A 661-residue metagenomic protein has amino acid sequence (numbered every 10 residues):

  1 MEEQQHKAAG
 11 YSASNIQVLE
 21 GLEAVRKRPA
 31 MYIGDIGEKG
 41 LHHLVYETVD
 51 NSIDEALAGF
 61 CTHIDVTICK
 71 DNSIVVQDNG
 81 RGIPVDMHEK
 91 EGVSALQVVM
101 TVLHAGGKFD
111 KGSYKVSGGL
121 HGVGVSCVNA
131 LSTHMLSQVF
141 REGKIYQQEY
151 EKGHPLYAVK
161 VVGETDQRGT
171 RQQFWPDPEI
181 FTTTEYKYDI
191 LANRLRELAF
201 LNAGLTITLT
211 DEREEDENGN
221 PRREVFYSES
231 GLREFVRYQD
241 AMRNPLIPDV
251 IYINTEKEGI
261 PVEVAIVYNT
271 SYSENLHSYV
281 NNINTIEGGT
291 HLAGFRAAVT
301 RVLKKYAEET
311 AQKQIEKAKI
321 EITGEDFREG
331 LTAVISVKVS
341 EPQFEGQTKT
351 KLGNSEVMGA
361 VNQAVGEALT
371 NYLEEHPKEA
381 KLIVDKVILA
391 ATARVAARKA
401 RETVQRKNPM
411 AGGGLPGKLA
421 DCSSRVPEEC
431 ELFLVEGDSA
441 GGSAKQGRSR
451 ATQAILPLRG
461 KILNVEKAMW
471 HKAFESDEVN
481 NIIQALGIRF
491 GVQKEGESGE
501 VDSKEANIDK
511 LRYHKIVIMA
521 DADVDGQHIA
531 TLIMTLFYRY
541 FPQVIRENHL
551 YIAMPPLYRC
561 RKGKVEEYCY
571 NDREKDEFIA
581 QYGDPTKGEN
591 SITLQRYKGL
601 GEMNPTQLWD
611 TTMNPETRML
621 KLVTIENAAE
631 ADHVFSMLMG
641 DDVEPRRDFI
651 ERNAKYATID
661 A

Functional and structural regions predicted by a protein language model:
M1-N15, L22, L44-Y46, D54-A56 (+12 more regions): GHKL-family ATPase ATP-binding module
K27-Y46: Conserved short strand/loop->alpha-helix "switch" segment adjacent to the catalytic nucleotide/phosphoryl-transfer site
G82-M87: A short glycine-centered beta->alpha linker in the GHKL/HATPase_c
H88-E89, L96: Short adenine-binding "F-helix/F-box" segment of the Bergerat
E89, Q343-M358, Y568-E574, F578-I579: Helical (often loop-to-helix) elements that flank the catalytic cores of nucleotide-handling enzymes
T392-A411, V426-E431, G442, Q446-R448 (+2 more regions): C-terminal interaction appendages of subunits in large macromolecular complexes
